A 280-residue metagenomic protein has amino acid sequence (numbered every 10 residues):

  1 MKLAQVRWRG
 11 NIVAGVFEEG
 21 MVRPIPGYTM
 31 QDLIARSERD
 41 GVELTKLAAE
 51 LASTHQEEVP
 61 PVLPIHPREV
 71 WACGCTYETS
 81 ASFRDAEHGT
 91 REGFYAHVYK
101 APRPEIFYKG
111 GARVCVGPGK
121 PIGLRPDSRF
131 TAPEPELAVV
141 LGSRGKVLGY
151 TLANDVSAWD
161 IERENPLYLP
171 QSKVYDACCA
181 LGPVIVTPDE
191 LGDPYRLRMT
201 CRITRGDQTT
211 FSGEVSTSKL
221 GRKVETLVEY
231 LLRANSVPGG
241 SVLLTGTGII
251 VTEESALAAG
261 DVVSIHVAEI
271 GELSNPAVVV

Functional and structural regions predicted by a protein language model:
M1-K2, L197: Short structural boundary motif marking the start of a folded domain
K2-R39: Gly/serine-rich nucleotide phosphate-binding loop at the start of the catalytic core of nucleotide/ADP-ribose-handling
L3, G74, V267: Conserved S/T- and glycine-rich ATP-binding loop of Class I adenylate-forming
W8, V42-D207: Active-site microenvironments in enzyme catalytic cores
E18-M21, G27-D32, N154-V156, S216-L220 (+1 more regions): A short, sequence-level motif marking secondary-structure junctions
R39-A49, L232-G239: Short, solvent-exposed cationic patches
W159-V280: Catalytic-pocket segment enriched in acidic/His residues
